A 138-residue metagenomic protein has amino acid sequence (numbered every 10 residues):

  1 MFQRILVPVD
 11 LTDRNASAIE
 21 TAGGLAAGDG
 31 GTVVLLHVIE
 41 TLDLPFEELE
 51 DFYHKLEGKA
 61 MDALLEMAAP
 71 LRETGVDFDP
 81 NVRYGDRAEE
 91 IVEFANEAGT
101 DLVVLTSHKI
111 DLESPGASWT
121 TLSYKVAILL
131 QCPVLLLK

Functional and structural regions predicted by a protein language model:
Q3-E48: Small/aliphatic-rich secondary-structure junction motif
T21, K55-M67, E90: Short, solvent-exposed amphipathic alpha-helices that sit in or adjacent to ligand/effector-binding or catalytic
G31-T32, V76, T100, C132: Short glycine/serine/threonine/alanine-rich loop segments
V34, D79, L135: Conserved beta-strand positions in the Rossmann-like core of class I SAM-dependent methyltransferases
L49-K55, A117: Short glycine-enriched, charge-decorated loop/helix-capping segments at active-site entrances that position
R72-V103: Structural beta-alpha unit
N96-K138: Gly/Ser-rich helix-loop-strand patches that form or flank binding pockets for ribonucleotide-derived cofactors
